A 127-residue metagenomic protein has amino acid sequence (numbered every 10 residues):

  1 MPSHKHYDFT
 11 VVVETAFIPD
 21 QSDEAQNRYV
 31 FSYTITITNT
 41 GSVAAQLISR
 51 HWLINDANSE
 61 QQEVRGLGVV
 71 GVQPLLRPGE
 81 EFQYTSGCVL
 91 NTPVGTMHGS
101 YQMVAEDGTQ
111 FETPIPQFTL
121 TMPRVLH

Functional and structural regions predicted by a protein language model:
M1-N27: Low-complexity, acidic Ser/Thr/Pro/Gly-rich terminal tails and inter-domain linkers that flank the onset of structured
S3, T36, H51-L53, S100-Q102: Residue-level detector of beta-strand face positions
D23, A44, N91-G95: Short glycine/serine/proline-enriched coil/turn segments at secondary-structure junctions
R28-T34: Short, solvent-exposed loop/turn segments enriched in Ser/Thr/Gly
I37-G41: Asparagine-centered strand-capping/turn motif at beta-strand->loop junctions
V43-Q62, M103: Short acidic, flexible loop segments centered on an aromatic residue
Q62-V94: Intrinsically disordered, low-complexity Pro/Gly/Ser/Thr-rich segments with frequent PxxP/GP/PP motifs and embedded
V89-H127: Terminal connector regions
